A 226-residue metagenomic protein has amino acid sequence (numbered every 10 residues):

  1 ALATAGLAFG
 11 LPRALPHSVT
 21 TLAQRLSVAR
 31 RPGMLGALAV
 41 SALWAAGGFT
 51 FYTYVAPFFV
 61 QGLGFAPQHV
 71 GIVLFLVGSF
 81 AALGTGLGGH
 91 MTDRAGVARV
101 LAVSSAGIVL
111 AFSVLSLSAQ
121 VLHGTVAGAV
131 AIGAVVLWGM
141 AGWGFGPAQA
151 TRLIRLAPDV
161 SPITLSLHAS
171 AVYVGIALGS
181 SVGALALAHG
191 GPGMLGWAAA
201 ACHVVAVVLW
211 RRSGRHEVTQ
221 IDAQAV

Functional and structural regions predicted by a protein language model:
A1-H17, L209-S213: C-terminal membrane-cytosol helix-exit motif in multi-pass small-molecule transporters
A8-V40: Juxtamembrane intracellular "pre-TM" segments in multi-pass secondary transporters
R31-T50, I132-M140: Pair of pore-lining "gating" transmembrane helices in MFS-fold secondary transporters
T53-Q68: Short amphipathic helix-loop junctions that connect adjacent transmembrane helices in Major Facilitator Superfamily/SLC
P67-F75, P162-S166: Small-residue hotspots at the loop-to-helix junctions and early N-terminal turns of transmembrane alpha-helices
G84-V97, L187: Helix-to-loop junctions at the C-terminal end of transmembrane segments in multipass secondary transporters
A98-Q149: C-terminal transmembrane helical hairpin of 12-TM major facilitator-type secondary transporters
R155-P192, A198-A199: A late C-terminal transmembrane helix in Major Facilitator Superfamily
